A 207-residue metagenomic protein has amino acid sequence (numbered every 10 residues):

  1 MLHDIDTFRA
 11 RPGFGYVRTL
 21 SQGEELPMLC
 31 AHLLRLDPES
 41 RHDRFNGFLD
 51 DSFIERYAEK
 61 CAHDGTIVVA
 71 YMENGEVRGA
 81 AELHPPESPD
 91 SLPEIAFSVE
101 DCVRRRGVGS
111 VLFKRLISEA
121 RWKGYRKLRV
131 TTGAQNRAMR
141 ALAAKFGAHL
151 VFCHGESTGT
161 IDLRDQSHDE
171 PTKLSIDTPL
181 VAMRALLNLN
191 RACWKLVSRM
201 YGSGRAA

Functional and structural regions predicted by a protein language model:
M1-G15, T131-A207: Terminal substrate-recognition subdomain of acyl/acetyltransferases
Y16-M28: A short beta-loop-alpha structural element at the N-terminal edge of CoA-dependent acyl/N-acetyltransferase catalytic
S21, H84-E87, F152: Short, low-complexity Ser/Thr-rich regulatory SLiMs
L29-D37: Hydrophobic alpha-helical core bundles mediating ligand binding, dimerization, or RNAP-core interactions
R35, D43-S91, E100: Acetyl-CoA-dependent GNAT
A96-R105, G133: A short, internal acetyl-CoA/4′-phosphopantetheine-binding micro-motif in the GNAT/acyltransferase core
R105-A120, K127-R129, M139-K145: Conserved acetyl-CoA-binding loop-helix of GNAT-fold acetyltransferases
